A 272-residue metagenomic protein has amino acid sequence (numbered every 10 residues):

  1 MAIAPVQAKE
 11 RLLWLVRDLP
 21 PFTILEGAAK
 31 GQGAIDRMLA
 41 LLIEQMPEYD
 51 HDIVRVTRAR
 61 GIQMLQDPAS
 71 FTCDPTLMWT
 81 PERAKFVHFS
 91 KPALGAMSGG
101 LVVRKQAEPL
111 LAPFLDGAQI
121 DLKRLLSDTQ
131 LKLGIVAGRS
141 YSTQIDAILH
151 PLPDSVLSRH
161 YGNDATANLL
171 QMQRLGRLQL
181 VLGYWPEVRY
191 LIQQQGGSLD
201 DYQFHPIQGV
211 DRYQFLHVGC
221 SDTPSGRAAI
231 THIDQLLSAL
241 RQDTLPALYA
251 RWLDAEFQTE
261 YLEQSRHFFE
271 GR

Functional and structural regions predicted by a protein language model:
A8-F86: Extracytoplasmic small-molecule ligand-binding "clamshell" domains of the periplasmic binding protein/Venus flytrap
E10-L25, Q32, D116-T143: Short loop->beta-strand "edge-of-pocket" segments that line small-molecule binding or catalytic clefts across diverse
V16-P20, G95-G100, G196-D234, T259-E263: Periplasmic-binding protein-like
D36-M46, K105-Q119, S127-D128, K132 (+1 more regions): Extended ligand-binding regions for polar small-molecule ligands
L39-P47, R124-N163, I192-L199, R251: Ligand-binding cleft/hinge of the Venus flytrap
E44-Q45, V54, A59-T72, P151 (+2 more regions): Short helices/loops that flank or line small-molecule/ion binding pockets
D50, I120-A147, D234-R272: Ligand-binding clefts/hinges and TM-proximal coupling segments of bilobed small-molecule sensing domains
V54-S127, P206-V210: Acidic, polar ligand-binding/catalytic clefts
